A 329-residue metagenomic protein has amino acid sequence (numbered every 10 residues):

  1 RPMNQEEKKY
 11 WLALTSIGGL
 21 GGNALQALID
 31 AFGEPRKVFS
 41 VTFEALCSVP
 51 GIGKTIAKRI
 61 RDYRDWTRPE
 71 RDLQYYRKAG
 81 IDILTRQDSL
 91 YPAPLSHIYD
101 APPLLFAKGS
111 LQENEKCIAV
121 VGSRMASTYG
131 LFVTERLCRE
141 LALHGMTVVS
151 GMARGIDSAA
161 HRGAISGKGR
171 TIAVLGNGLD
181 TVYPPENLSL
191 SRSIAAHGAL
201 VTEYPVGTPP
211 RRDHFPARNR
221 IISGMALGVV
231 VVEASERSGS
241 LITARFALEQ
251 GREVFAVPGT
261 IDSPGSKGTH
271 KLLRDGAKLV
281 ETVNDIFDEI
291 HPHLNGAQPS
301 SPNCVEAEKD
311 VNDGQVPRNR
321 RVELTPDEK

Functional and structural regions predicted by a protein language model:
P2-Q5, T85-K329: Glycine-biased, small-residue-rich flexible motifs in mid-sequence functional cores and linkers
P2-S89: Short, small/acidic-rich helices and loops at N termini and domain boundaries of DNA replication/processing enzymes
